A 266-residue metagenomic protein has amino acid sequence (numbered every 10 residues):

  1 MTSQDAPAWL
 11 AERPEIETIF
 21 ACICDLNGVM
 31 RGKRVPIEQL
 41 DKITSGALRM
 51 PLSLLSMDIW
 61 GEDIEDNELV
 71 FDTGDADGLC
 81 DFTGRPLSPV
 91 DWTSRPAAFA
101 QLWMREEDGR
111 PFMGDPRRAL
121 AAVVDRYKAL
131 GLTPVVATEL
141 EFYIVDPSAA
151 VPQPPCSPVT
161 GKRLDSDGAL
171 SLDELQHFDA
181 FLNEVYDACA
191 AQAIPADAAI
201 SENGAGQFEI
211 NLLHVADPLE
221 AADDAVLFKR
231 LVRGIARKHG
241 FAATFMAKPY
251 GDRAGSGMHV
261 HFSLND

Functional and structural regions predicted by a protein language model:
M1-A198, E220: ATP/Mg2+-dependent ligation/transfer catalytic cores
R95-A97, A137, N203-A205, G255-H259: Short, solvent-exposed loop/turn segments at the edges of secondary structure
T138-E141, A198-S201, A242-Y250: A short glycine-rich, hydrophobically flanked beta-strand micro-motif that places a catalytic Asp/Glu for divalent metal
D167-G168, L213-V215: A short, mixed-charge helix-start or loop-turn motif at secondary-structure junctions
A196-N211: A short mid-domain helix/strand-loop element embedded in enzyme catalytic domains that forms or borders the active-site
Q207, L212, P218-D266: Acidic, glycine-rich loop-and-beta core segments that form the ion-binding/anion-interacting portion of active sites
